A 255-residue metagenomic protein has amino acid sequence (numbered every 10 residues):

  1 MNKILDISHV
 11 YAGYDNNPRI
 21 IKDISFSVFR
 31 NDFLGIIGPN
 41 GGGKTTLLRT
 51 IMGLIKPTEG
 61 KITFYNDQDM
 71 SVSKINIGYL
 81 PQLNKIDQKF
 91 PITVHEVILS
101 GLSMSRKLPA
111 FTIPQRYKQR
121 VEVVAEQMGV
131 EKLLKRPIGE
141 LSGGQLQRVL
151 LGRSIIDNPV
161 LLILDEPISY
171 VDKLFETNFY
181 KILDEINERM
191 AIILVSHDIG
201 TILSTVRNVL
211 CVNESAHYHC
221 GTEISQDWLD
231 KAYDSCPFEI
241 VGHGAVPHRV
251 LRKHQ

Functional and structural regions predicted by a protein language model:
M1-D23, R30, D87: A short, flexible loop at the N-terminus of ABC-type nucleotide-binding domains that lies
M52: Helix-to-loop junction immediately C-terminal to a conserved catalytic motif
G60-I77: Conserved ABC transporter NBD signature motif
P114-L133: Conserved ABC ATPase "signature" region
P137-L141, Q145: Conserved ABC ATPase signature
L162-E166: Catalytic Walker B motif of ABC-type/P-loop ATPase nucleotide-binding domains
E223-Q255: ABC ATPase nucleotide-binding domains
